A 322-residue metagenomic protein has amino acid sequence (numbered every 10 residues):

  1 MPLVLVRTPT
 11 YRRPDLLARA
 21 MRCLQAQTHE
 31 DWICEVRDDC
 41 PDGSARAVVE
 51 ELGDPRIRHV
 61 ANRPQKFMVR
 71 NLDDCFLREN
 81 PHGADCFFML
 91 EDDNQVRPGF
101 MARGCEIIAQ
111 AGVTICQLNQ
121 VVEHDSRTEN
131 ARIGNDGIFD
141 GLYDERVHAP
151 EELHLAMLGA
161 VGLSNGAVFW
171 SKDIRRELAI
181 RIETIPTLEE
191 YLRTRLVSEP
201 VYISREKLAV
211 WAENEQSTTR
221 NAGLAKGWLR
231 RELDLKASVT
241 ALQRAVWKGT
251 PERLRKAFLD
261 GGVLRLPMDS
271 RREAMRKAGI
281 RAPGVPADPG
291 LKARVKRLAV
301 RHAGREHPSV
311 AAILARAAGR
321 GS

Functional and structural regions predicted by a protein language model:
M1-R22: N-proximal low-complexity "stem/linker" segments adjacent to membrane-targeting elements
R22-D31: Short, acidic, metal-binding catalytic loop of nucleotide-sugar glycosyltransferases
R37-A47, P64: A conserved acidic beta->alpha catalytic loop
E51-R70: Conserved donor nucleotide-binding strand/loop of the catalytic core
D73-C86: Active-site nucleotide-sugar/metal-binding loop of Leloir-type enzymes
G99-I133: Conserved donor NDP-sugar-binding/catalytic core segment of glycosyltransferases
D140-A225: Conserved nucleotide-sugar donor-binding catalytic segment
Y191-L192, L196, K207-N214, R220-P251 (+1 more regions): Catalytic core of nucleotide-sugar-dependent glycosyltransferases
